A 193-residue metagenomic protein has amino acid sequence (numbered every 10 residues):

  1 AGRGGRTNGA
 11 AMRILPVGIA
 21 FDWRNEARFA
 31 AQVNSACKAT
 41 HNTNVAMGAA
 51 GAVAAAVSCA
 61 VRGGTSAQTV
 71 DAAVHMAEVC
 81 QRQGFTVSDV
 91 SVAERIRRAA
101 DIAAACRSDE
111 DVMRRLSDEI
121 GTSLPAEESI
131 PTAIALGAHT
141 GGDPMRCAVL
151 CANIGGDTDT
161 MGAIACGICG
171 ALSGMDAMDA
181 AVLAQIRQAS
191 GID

Functional and structural regions predicted by a protein language model:
A1-M12, A20-R28: Acidic catalytic motifs of isoprenoid enzymes
A1-R3, M47-G48, S91: Short coil/turn segments at secondary-structure boundaries
R3-G5, N42-V45, E119-S123: Solvent-exposed loop and edge beta-strand segments that line ligand/cofactor-binding and catalytic clefts
F21, V33-H41, V45-S58, S66 (+1 more regions): Catalytic phosphate/nucleotide-handling subdomain of diverse soluble enzymes
F29-V33, V70: Hydrophobic packing residues in well-ordered alpha-helices of helical domains and bundles
S58-G155: Accessory "access/gating" subregions that flank catalytic or transport cores
